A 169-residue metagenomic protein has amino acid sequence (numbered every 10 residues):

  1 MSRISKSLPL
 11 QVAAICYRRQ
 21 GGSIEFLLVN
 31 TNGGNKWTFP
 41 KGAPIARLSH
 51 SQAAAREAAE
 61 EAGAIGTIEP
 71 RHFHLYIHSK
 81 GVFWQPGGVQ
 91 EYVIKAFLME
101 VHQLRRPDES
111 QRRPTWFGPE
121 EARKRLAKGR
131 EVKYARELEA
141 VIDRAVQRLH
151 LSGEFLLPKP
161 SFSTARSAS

Functional and structural regions predicted by a protein language model:
M1-F26, A46: Conserved N-terminal beta-strand and adjoining loop/helix that marks the start of the Nudix/MutT-like hydrolase domain
L10, E25, Q90-F97, R113: Short beta-strand micro-motifs in enzyme catalytic cores
I15, L28, A96-L98, W116: Conserved hydrophobic/aromatic beta-strand scaffold that supports enzyme active sites
G21-G22, G33-K36, I45, I77-K80 (+1 more regions): Short, charged/polar surface micro-motifs in flexible loops or helix N-caps
S23-T67: Conserved Nudix-box catalytic region and its N-terminal flanking loop in Nudix hydrolases and closely related
N35-K36, L104-S169: Nudix hydrolase/Nudix homology domain
G63-R105: Active-site segment of metal-dependent pyrophosphate-handling enzymes, primarily the Nudix hydrolase catalytic core
